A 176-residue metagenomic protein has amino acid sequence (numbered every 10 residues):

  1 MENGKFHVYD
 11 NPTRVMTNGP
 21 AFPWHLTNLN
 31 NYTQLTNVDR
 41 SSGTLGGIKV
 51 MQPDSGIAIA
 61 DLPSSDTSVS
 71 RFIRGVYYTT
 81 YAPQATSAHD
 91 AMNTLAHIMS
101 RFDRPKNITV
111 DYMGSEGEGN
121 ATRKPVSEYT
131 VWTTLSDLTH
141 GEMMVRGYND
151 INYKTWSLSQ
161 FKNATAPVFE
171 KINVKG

Functional and structural regions predicted by a protein language model:
V8-G176: C-terminus-biased signal that marks the final domain/tail of proteins
